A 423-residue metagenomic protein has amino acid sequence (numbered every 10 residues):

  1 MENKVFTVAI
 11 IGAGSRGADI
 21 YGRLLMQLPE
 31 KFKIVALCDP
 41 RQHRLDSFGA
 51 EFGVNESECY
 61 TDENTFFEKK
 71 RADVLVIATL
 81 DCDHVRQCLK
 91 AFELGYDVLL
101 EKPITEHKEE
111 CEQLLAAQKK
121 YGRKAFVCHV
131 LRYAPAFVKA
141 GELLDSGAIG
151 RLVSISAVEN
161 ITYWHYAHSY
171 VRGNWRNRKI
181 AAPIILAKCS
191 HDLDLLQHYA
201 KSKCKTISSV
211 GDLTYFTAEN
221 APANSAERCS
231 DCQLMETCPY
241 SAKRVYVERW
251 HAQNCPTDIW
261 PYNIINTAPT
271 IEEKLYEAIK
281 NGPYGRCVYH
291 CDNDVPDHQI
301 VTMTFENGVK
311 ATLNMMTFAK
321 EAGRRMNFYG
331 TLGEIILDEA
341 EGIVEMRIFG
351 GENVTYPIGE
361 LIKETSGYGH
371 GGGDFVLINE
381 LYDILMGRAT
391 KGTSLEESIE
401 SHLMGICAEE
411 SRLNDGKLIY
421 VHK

Functional and structural regions predicted by a protein language model:
M1-V54: N-terminal Rossmann-like dinucleotide-binding module
N3, R123, G150-S154, E410-K423: C-terminal capping/lid region of NAD(P)-dependent oxidoreductase domains
G17, L131-R286, D415: Predominantly a Rossmann-like dinucleotide-binding segment in NAD(P)-dependent oxidoreductases
A36, V74, S154: Short, Asp-centered acidic motifs that coordinate Mg2+ and/or phosphate in catalytic or ligand-binding sites
E56-D62: Conserved SAM-binding strand-loop segment of SAM-dependent methyltransferases
F67-K69, D73-V74, L80, V85-Y133 (+1 more regions): Beta-strand-loop-alpha-helix segment that lines the small-molecule cofactor/substrate pocket of alpha/beta enzymes
A78-T79, E159: Glycine-rich, N-terminal phosphate-binding loop of Rossmann-like dinucleotide-binding domains
D294-K423: C-terminal helical cap and adjacent loop that interface with cofactors, partners, or active-site loops
